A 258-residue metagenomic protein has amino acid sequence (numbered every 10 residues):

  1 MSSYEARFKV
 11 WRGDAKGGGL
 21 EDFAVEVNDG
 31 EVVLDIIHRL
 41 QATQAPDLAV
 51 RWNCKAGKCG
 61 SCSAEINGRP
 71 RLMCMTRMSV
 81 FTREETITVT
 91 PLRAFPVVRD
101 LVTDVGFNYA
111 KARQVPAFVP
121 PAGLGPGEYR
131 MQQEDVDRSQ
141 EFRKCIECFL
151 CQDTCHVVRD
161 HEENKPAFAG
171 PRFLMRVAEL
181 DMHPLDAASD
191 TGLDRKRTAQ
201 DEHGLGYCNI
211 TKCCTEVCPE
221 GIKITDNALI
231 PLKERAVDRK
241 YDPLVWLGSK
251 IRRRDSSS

Functional and structural regions predicted by a protein language model:
S3-F23: Eukaryote-biased recognition of intrinsically disordered, low-complexity regulatory segments
L20-V32: Short, contiguous acidic and Ser/Thr-rich linear segments
E31-T43, T90-S258: Ferredoxin-type iron-sulfur electron-transfer modules in oxidoreductases and energy-metabolism complexes
A45-R51: Active-site phosphate-binding and catalytic loops of NTP-dependent enzymes
C54-C62: Short, structured protein-protein interaction patches enriched in aromatics and acidic/basic residues, typified by
C62, T82-R83, E216: Extracellular/mature segments of secreted proteins
I66-V89: Glycine-rich phosphate/adenylate-binding loop and adjacent beta-alpha elements of nucleotide- or dinucleotide-binding
